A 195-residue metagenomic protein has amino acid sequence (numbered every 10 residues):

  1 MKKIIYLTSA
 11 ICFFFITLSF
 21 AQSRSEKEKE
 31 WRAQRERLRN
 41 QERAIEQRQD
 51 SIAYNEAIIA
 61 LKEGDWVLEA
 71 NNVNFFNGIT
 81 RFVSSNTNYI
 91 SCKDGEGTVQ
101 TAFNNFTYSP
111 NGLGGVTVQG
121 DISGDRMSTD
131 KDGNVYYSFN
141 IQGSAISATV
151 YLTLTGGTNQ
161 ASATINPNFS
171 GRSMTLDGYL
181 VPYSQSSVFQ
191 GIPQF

Functional and structural regions predicted by a protein language model:
M1-K27: Bacterial Sec-dependent N-terminal signal peptides
S19-A60: Sec-dependent signal peptide cleavage junction
E28, G124-F195: Helix-rich interaction surfaces within compact, conserved domain-sized segments that mediate assembly or partner
I52-A53, A70-S85: N-terminal post-signal-peptidase region of extra-cytosolic proteins
I59-N74: A short, Trp-centered hydrophobic/proline-enriched beta-strand micro-motif
E69, Q100-T101, S138, T164: Beta-strand residues in well-ordered beta-sheet regions across diverse protein folds
N71-V73, K93-G95, A102-N104, Q142 (+1 more regions): Solvent-exposed coil/turn segments that connect beta secondary-structure elements in extracytoplasmic/periplasmic
T80-G133: Mid-length scaffold segments of soluble, non-membrane domains
